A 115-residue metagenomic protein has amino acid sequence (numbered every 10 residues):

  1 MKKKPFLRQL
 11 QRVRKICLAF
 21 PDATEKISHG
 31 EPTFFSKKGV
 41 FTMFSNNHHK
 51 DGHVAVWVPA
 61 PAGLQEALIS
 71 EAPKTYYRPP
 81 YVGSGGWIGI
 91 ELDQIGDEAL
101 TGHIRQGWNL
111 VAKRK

Functional and structural regions predicted by a protein language model:
M1-K115: Charge-dense, helix-prone N-terminal extensions
